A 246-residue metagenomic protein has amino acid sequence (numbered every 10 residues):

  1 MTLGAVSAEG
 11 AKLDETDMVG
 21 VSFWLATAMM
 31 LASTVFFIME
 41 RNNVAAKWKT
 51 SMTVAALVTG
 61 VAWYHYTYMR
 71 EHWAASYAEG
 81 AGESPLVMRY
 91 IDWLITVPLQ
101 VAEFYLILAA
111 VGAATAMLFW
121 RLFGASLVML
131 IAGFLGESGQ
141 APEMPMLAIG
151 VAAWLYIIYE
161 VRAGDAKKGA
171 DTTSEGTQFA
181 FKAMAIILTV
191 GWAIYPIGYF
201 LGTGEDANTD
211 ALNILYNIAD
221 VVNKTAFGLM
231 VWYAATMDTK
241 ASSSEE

Functional and structural regions predicted by a protein language model:
L3-M30: Hydrophobic transmembrane alpha-helical segments in integral membrane proteins
L13-M18, G80-L94, N213-I218: Short aromatic-rich membrane-water interface segments that cap or initiate transmembrane helices in multi-pass membrane
M29, S51-E71, G191-F200: Hydrophobic alpha-helical transmembrane segments of multi-pass membrane proteins
A32-F36, E103, A132, A153-E175 (+3 more regions): Alpha-helical transmembrane segments in multipass membrane proteins, preferentially the mid-helix core
T34-I38, R70, Y90-F123, L130 (+2 more regions): Internal transmembrane alpha-helix with an interfacial aromatic "cap," most often the third helix
A46-A55, A114-W120, F181-M184: Membrane-interfacial loop-to-transmembrane alpha-helix junctions, especially the N-terminal start
A62-R89, I131-Q140: Helix-loop junctions on the outward
E160-A163, A183-E246: C-terminal transmembrane-bundle signature of multipass membrane proteins, characterized by strong activation on
